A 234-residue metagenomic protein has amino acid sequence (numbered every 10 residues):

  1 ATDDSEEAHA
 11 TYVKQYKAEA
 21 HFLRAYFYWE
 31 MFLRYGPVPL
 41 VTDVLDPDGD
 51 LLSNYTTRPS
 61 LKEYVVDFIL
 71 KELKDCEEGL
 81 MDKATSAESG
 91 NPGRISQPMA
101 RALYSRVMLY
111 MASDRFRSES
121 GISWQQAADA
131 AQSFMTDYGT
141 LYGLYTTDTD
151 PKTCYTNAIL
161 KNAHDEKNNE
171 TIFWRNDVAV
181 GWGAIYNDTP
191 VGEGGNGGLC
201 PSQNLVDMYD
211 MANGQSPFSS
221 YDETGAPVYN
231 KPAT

Functional and structural regions predicted by a protein language model:
A1-C200: Structured, solvent-exposed acidic/aromatic patches
V191-F218: Short, cationic low-complexity segments
S219-T234: Flexible, polar/acidic helix-loop-strand segments at domain edges
